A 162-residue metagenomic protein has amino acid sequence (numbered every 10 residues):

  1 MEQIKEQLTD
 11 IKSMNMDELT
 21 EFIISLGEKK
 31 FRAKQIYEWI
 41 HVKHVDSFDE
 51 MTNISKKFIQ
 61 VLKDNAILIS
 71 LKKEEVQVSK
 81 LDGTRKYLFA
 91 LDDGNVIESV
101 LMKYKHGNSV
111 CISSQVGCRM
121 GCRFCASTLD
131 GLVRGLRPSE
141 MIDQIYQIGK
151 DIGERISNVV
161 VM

Functional and structural regions predicted by a protein language model:
M1-N108: Flexible, acidic/Gly-rich N-terminal and inter-domain linker regions that tether and position cofactor-handling modules
I97-S114, R119-M162: Conserved Radical SAM active-site core
